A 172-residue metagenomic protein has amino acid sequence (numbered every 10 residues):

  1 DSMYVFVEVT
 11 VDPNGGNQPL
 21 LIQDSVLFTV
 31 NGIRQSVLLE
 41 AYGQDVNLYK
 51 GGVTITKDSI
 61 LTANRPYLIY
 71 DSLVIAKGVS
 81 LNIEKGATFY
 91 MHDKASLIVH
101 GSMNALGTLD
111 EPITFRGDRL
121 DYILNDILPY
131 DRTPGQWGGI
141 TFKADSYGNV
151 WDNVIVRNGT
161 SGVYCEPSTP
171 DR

Functional and structural regions predicted by a protein language model:
D1-R172: Beta-strand/loop edge motif enriched in small/polar residues
